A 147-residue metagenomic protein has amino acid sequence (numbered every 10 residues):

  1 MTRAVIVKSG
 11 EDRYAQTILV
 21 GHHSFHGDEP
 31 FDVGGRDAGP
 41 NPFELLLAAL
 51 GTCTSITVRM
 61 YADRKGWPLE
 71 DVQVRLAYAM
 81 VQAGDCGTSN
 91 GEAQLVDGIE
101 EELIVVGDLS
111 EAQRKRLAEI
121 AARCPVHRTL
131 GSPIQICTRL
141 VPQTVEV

Functional and structural regions predicted by a protein language model:
M1-A48, I56-V147: Extended beta-strand/beta-hairpin segments
